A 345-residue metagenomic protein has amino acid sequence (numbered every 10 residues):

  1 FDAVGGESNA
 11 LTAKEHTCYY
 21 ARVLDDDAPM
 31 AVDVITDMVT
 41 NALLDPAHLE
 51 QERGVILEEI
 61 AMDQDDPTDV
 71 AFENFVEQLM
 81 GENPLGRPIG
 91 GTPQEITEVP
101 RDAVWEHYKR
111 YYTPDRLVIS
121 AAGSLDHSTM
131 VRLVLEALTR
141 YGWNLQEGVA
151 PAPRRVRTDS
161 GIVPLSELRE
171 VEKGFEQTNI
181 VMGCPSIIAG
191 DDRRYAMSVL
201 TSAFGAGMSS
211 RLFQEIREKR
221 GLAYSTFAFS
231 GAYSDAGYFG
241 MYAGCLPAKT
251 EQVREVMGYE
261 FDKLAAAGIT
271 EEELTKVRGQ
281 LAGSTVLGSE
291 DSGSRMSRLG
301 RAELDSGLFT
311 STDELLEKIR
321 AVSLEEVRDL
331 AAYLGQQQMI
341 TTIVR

Functional and structural regions predicted by a protein language model:
F1-P29, H48, D63-D115, R140-D191 (+3 more regions): Non-catalytic beta-strand/loop surface segments
D2-A3, A42-I60, D126, G148-G161 (+3 more regions): Acidic/histidine-enriched alpha-helical segments
T12-H16, A31-M38, E52-L57: Acidic/polar active-site rim loop that often engages polyanionic ligands
D33-M38, V131-L138, R254-E260: Short amphipathic alpha-helices in soluble, non-transmembrane regions that often serve as interface/regulatory elements
V118-S120, V277-R345: C-terminal regions of mature proteins
I119, H127-V134: Core beta-strand-centered patch of the WYL/Sm-like small regulatory domain
G123: Catalytic palm subdomain of template-directed nucleic-acid polymerases, centered on the conserved carboxylate motif
